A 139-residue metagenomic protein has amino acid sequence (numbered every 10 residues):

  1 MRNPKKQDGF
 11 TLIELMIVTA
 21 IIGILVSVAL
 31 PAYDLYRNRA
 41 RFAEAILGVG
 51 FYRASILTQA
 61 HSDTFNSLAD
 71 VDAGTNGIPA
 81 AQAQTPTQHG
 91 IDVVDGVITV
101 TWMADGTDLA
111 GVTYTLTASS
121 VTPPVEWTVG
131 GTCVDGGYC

Functional and structural regions predicted by a protein language model:
M1-I13: N-terminal leader/signal peptides at the extreme start of proteins
N3, S27-L30, L35-N38, A54: Short, conserved catalytic or interaction motifs in soluble domains
I13, V26, F42-A43: Alpha-helical structural signal
M16-P31: Alpha-helical hydrophobic helix detector
R37-T64: Membrane-proximal N-terminal amphipathic helix
T58-C139: Periplasmic/extracellular, small/polar-rich flexible segments of pilin-like filament-forming proteins
